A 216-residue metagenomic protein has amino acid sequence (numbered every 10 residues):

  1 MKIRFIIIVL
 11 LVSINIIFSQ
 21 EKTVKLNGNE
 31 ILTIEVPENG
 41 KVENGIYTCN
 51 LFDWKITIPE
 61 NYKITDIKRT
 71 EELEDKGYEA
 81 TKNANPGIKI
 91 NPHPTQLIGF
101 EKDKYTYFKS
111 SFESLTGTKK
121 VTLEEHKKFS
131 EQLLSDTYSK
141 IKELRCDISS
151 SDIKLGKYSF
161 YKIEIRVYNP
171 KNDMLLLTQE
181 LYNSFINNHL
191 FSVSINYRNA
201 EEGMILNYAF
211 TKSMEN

Functional and structural regions predicted by a protein language model:
M1-K25: Bacterial Sec-dependent N-terminal signal peptides
I17-K104, R145-I153, D173-L176, I186-N187 (+1 more regions): N-terminal targeting sequences that direct proteins away from the cytosol to non-cytosolic compartments
N85, Y158-T178: Short, Gly/Ser/Thr-enriched beta-strand-loop segments that form substrate-interacting elements of hydrolase/peptidase
S110-C146: Long, charged/polar, surface-exposed segments that mediate recognition or autoinhibition
S114-T118, V167-K171, N187, N199: Beta-strand elements of well-folded, non-transmembrane domains
S139-V167: Short Gly/Thr-rich strand-loop-strand
K162, S192-S194: Structural recognition of the beta-strand scaffold that forms the well-ordered cores of secreted hydrolase catalytic
L181-H189: Extended hydrophobic
